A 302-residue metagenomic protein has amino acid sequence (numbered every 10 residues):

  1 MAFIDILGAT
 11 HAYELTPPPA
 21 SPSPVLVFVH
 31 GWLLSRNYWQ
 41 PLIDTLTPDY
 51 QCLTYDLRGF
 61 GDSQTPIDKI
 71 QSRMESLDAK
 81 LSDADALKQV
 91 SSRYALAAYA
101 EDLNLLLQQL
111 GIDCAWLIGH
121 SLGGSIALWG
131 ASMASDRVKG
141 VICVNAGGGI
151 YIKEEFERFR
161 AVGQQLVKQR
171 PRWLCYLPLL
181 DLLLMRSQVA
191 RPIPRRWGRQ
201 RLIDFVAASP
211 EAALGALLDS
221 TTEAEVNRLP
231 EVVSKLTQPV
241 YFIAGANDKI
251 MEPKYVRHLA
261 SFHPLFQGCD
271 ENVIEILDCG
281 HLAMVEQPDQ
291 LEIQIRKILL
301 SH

Functional and structural regions predicted by a protein language model:
I6-A9, D44, L57-I118, L122 (+1 more regions): Active-site loop/oxyanion-hole signature of alpha/beta-hydrolase fold enzymes
S23-G31: Short beta-strand element of the alpha/beta-hydrolase
H30-W32, A115, G119-S121, G245: Conserved alpha/beta-hydrolase "nucleophile elbow" surrounding the catalytic nucleophile
G31-P41, C52: Serine-hydrolase catalytic-loop signature spanning alpha/beta hydrolases and amidase-signature enzymes
S132, K139-R172: Flexible "cap/lid" loop of the alpha/beta hydrolase fold
Y151-E154, W173-K235: Conserved alpha/beta-hydrolase catalytic His-Asp/Glu region
K235-C279: Conserved loop-alpha-helix segment in the C-terminal half of the alpha/beta-hydrolase fold that carries the catalytic
C279-P288, E292: Catalytic histidine-centered segment of alpha/beta-hydrolase-like enzymes
